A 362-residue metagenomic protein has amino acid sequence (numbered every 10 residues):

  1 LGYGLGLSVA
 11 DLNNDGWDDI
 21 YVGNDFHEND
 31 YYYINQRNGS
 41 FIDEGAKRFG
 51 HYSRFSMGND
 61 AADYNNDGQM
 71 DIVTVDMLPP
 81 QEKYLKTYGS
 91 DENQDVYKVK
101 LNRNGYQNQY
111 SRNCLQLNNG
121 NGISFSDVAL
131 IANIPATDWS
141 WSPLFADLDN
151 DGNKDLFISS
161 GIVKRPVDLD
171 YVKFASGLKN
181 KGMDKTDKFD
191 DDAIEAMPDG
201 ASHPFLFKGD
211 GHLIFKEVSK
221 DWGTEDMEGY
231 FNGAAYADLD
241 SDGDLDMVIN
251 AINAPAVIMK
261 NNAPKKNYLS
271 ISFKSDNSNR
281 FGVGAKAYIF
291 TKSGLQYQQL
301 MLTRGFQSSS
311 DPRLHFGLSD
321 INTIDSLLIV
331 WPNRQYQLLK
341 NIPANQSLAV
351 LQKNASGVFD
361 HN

Functional and structural regions predicted by a protein language model:
L1-G2, Y33-R54, K86-A136, K173-G229 (+5 more regions): Blade-edge motifs of beta-propeller repeat domains
L5-N14, I34, R48, S56-N66 (+3 more regions): Beta-propeller blade termini
A10, G23, A62, V75 (+5 more regions): Surface-exposed loop and edge beta-strand positions of immunoglobulin-like domains
D15, D19-N24, I72-V75, L156-S160 (+3 more regions): Hydrophobic beta-strand segments that make up the repeating blades of beta-propeller and related beta-repeat
E28-D30, Q81, N113, P204 (+1 more regions): Structural signal for beta-propeller blades
N59-Y64, M70-L78, Q109-G120, V128 (+2 more regions): Extended catalytic-interface subdomain
T74-K86, S159-S176: Short, solvent-exposed beta-strand-terminating loops
D199-F205, D210, I214-N362: Gly/Ser/Thr/Pro-enriched helix-cap/hinge segments flanking short amphipathic alpha-helices
